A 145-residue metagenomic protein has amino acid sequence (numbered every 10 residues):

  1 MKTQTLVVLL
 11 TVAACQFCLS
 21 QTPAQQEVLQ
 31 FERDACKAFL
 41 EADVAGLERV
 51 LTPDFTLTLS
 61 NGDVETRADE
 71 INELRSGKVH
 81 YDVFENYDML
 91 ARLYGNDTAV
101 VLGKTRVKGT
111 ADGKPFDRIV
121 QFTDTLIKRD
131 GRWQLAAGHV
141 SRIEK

Functional and structural regions predicted by a protein language model:
M1-T5: Positively charged n-region of N-terminal signal peptides that target proteins for export
V7-Q16: Bacterial N-terminal signal peptides
Q21-K145: A beta-strand edge to alpha-helix "cap/lid" segment located at domain peripheries
